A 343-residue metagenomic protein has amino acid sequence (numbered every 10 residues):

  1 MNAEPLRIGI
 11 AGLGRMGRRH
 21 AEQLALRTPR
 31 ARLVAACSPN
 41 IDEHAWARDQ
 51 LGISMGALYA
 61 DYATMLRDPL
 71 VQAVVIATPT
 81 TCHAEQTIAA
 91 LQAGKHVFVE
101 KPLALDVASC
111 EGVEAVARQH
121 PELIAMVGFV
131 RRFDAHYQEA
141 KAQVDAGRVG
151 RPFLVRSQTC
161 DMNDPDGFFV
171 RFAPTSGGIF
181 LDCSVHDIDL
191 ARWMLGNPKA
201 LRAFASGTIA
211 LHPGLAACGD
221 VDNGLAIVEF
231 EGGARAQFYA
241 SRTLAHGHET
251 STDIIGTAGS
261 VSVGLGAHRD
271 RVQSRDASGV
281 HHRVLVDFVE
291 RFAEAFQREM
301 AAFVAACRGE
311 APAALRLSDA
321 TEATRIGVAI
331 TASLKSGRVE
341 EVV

Functional and structural regions predicted by a protein language model:
M1-G52: N-terminal Rossmann-like dinucleotide-binding module
M1-P5, A73-I76, A302-V343: C-terminal helix-rich "cap/oligomerization" subdomain common to oxidoreductases
V34, G56, Q72: Conserved acidic residues
M55-Y62: Conserved SAM-binding strand-loop segment of SAM-dependent methyltransferases
D68, A73-R132, G147: Beta-strand-loop-alpha-helix segment that lines the small-molecule cofactor/substrate pocket of alpha/beta enzymes
L123, R131-C218, G337: Predominantly a Rossmann-like dinucleotide-binding segment in NAD(P)-dependent oxidoreductases
D189-R269, Q297-A311: Contiguous beta-strand/loop segments that form the cofactor/metal-binding neighborhood of enzyme cores
H282-R291: C-terminal "lid/loop" region of Rossmann-like NAD(P)-dependent oxidoreductases
